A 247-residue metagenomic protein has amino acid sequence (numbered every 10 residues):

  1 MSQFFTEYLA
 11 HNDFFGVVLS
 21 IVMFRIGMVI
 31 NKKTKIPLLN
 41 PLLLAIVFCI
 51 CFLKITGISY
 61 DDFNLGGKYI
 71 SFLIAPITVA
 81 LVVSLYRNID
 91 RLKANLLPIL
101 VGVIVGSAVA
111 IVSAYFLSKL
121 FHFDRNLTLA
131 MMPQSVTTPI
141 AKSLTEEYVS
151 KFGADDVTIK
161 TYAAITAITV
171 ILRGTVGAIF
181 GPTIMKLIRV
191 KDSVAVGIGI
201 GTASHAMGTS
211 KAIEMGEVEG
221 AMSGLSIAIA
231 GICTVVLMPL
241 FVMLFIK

Functional and structural regions predicted by a protein language model:
M1-A10, F152-D155, K247: Short, strongly hydrophobic alpha-helical membrane anchors
S2-S20, F24-Y86, R91-G102, G106: Helical membrane-embedded segments and adjacent short helical loop/helix-boundary regions of multi-pass membrane
G16-V29, A45-I46, I50, K54 (+7 more regions): Transmembrane alpha-helical segments of multi-pass membrane transport proteins and ion-pumping complexes
K33-K35, K93, L120-F123, K160 (+2 more regions): Helix-loop interface residues and adjacent transmembrane-helix termini in multi-pass membrane transporters, primarily
K35, T56-G57, H122, V149-S150 (+2 more regions): Short helix-capping/hinge motifs at transmembrane helix termini and TM-loop junctions
N88, F121-D124, P182-A195: Membrane-embedded helical hairpins/re-entrant loop segments and their flanking transmembrane helices within multi-pass
N95, I99-I104, S118-M131: Alpha-helical transmembrane segments with an aromatic anchor "belt"
L127-T175, L187, K191-I229: Alpha-helical membrane segments and immediately flanking helix-loop junctions that form or couple to the substrate/ion
